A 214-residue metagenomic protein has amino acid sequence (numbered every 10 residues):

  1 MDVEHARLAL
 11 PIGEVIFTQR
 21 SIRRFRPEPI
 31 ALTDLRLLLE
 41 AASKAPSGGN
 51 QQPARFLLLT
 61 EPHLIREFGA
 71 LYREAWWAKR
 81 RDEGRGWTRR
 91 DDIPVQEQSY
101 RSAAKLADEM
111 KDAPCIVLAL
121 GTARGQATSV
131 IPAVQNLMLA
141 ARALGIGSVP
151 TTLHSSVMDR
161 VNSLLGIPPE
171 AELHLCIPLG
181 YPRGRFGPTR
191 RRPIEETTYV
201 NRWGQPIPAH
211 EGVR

Functional and structural regions predicted by a protein language model:
M1-V15, P94-Q96: Extreme N-terminal tail/first-helix region
D2-L8, Y100, L175-R214: C-terminal helix-cap and adjacent tail motif
P11-E28: Generic N-terminal amphipathic, Lys/Arg-enriched alpha-helix
V15, I116-L118, C176-P178: Conserved hydrophobic/aromatic beta-strand scaffold that supports enzyme active sites
L38-A42, C115-L164: Small-aliphatic-rich amphipathic alpha-helix that forms the alpha element of a beta-alpha
S43-N50: Glycine-rich phosphate/pyrophosphate-binding beta-alpha loops
Q52-S129: Glycine/small-residue-rich phosphate/adenosyl-binding loop
W77-T88, L165-R190: A glycine-rich helix N-cap at a beta->alpha junction
